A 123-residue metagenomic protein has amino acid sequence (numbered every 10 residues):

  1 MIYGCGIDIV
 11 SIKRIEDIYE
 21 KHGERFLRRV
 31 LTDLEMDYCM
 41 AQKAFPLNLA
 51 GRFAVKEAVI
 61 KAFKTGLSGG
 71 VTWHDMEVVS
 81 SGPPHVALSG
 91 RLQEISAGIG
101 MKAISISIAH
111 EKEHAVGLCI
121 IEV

Functional and structural regions predicted by a protein language model:
M1-V123: Core catalytic alpha/beta fold that binds nucleotide/phospho-ligands
